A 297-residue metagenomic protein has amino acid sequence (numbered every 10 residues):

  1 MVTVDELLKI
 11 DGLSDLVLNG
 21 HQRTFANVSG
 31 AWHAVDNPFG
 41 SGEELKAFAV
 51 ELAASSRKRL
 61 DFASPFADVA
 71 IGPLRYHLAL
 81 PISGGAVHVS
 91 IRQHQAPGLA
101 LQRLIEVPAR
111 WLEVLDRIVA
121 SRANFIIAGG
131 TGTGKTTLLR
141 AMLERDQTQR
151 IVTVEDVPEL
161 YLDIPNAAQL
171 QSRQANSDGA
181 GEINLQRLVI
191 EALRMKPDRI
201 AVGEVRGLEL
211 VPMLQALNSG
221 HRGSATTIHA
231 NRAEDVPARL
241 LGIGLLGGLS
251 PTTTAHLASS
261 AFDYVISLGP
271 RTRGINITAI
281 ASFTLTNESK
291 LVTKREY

Functional and structural regions predicted by a protein language model:
M1-A34: N-terminal anchoring/assembly modules that precede and organize ATP-driven motor systems
H33-S121: P-loop NTP-binding catalytic core
I118, A128-T131: P-loop (Walker A) phosphate-binding loop of NTP-binding proteins
F125, L143-A261, G269-R271: Switch/coupling sub-region of P-loop NTPases
K135: Conserved lysine of the Walker
L138-L139: Post-Walker A alpha-helix
S259-Y297: Conserved P-loop NTPase
